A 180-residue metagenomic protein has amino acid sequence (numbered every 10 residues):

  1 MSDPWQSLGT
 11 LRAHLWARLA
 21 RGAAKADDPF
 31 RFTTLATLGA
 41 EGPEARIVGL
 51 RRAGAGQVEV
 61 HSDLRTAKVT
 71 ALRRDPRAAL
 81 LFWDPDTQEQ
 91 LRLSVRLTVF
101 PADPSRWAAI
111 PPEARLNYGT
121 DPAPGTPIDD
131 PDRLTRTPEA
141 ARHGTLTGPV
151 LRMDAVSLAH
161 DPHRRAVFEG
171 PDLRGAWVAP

Functional and structural regions predicted by a protein language model:
S2-A55, A71: An N-terminal domain-cap segment
S2-Q6, E89-P180: Charged, gly/pro-rich active-site loop segments
R18-G22, V58-V60, D84, A141-L146: Tryptophan-centric aromatic hotspots in well-structured domains and transmembrane helices
A26-D28, W83-D84, T120-P122: A short, aromatic/hydrophobic, helix- or strand-capping loop or linear motif that either lines the entrance/gate
F30-F32, G56-Q57, D75-A78, R142-T145: Short, surface-exposed beta-edge/turn micro-motifs
T37, S62-L64, F82-D84, V95 (+2 more regions): Short, structured patches in soluble enzyme cores that scaffold and shape functional sites
G42-P43, A55-Q57, Q88-Q90, D161: Coil-to-beta-strand transition motifs
R51-Q88: A short mixed-secondary-structure module that forms the rim of ligand-binding clefts
